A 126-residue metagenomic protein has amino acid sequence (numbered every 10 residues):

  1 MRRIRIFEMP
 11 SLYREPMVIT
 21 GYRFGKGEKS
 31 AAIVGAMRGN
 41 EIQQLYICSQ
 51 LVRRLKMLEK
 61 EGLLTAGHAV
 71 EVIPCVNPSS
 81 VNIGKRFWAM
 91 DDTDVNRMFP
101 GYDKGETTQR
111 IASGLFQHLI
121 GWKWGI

Functional and structural regions predicted by a protein language model:
M1-I126: Structured catalytic-domain cores with a bias toward divalent-metal coordination
